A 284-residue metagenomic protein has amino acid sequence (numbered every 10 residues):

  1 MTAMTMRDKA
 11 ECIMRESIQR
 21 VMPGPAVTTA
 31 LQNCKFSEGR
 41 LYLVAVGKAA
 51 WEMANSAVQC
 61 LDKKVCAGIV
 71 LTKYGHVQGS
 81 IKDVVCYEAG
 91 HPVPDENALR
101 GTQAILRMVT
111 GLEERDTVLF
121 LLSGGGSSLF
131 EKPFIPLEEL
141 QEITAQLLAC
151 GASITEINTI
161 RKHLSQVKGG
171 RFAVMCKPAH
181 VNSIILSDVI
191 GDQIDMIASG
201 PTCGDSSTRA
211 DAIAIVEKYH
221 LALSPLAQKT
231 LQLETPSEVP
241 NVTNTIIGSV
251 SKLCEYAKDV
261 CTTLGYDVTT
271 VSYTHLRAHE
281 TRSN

Functional and structural regions predicted by a protein language model:
T2-V44, E52-M53: An N-terminal, well-structured beta->alpha segment
V44-A45, I69-T72, F120-G124, L148 (+2 more regions): Short beta-strand segments
A45-V46, V70, E88, F120-L122 (+5 more regions): General beta-strand structural signal in soluble alpha/beta enzymes
S56-V65, D83-C86, L106, P133-Q146 (+1 more regions): A glycine- and small-aliphatic-rich helix-loop capping segment at beta-alpha/alpha-beta transitions that lines
K73-E114, R277: Glycine-rich oxoanion-binding loops at beta->alpha junctions
P136-L221: Internal gly/pro-rich beta-alpha loop/helix module that stabilizes soluble enzyme cofactors or their anionic handles
N182, G204-Y273: Accessory alpha-helical/coil subdomains and C-terminal extensions that flank or cap enzyme catalytic cores
T274-T281: Conserved small/polar residues in nucleotide/adenosyl-binding loops
